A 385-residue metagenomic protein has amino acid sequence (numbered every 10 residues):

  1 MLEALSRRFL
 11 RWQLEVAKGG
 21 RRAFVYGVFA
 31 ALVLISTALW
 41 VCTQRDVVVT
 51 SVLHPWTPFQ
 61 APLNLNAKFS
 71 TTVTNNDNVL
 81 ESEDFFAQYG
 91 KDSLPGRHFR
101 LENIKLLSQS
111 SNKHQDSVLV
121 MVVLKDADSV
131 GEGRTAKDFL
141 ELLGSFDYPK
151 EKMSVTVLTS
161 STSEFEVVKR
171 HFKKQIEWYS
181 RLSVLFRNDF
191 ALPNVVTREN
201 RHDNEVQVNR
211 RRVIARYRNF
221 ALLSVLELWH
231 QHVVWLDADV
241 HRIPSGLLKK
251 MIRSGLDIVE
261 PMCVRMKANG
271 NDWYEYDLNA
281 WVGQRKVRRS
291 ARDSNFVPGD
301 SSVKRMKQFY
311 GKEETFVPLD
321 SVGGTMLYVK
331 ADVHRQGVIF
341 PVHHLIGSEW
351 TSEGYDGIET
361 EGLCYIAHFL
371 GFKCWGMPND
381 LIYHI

Functional and structural regions predicted by a protein language model:
R8-S145: N-proximal low-complexity "stem/linker" segments adjacent to membrane-targeting elements
K113, D138-M153, K173-W178: Short, acidic, metal-binding catalytic loop of nucleotide-sugar glycosyltransferases
S117-M121, S154-T156, G362: Cell-envelope/extracellular polymer assembly enzymes that use nucleotide-activated donors
L158-S163: Acidic ATP/Mg2+-coordinating residue in the GHKL
E164-H230: Active-site-proximal specificity loops/subdomain of glycosyltransferases
L222, V240-L345: Conserved catalytic core of nucleotide-sugar-dependent glycosyltransferases
W229-H241: Short beta-strand-to-loop acidic/aromatic patch adjacent to the donor-nucleotide binding site
V317-P318, G324-Q336, P341-Y383: Catalytic donor-sugar/metal-binding loop of nucleotide-sugar-dependent glycosyltransferases
